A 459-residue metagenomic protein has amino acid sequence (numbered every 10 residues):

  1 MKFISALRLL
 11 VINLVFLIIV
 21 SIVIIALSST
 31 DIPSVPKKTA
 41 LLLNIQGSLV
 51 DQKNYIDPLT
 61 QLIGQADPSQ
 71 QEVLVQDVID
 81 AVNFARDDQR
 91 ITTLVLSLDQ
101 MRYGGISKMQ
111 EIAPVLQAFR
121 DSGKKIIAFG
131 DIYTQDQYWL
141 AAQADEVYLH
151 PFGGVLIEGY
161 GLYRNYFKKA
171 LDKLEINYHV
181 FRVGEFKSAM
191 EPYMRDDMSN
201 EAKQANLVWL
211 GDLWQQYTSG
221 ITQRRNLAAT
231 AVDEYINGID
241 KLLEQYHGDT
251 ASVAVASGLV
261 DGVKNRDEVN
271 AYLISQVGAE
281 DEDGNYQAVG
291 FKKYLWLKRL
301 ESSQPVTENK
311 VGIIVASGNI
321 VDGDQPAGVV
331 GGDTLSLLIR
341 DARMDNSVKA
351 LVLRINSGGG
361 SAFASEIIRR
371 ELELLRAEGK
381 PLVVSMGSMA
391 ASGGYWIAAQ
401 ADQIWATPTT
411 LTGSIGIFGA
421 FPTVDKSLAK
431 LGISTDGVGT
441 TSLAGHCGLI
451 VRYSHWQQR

Functional and structural regions predicted by a protein language model:
M1-L243, N270, I274-R459: Small-residue-centered hinge/linker elements
E244-T250: Extended, domain-scale alpha-helical bundle/helix-rich regions
D261-K264: A structural motif shared across PLP-dependent enzymes of the aminotransferase-like
D267: Extracellular glycan-binding segments that recognize GlcNAc-based cell-wall polysaccharides
